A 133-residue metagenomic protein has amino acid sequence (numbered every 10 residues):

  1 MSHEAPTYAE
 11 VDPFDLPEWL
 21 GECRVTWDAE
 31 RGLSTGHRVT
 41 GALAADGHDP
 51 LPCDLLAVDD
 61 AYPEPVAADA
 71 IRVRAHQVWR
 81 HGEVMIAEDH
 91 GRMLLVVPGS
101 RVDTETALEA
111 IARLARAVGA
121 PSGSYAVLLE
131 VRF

Functional and structural regions predicted by a protein language model:
M1-A44, A87-E88: Charge-rich, low-complexity N-terminal segments
H3-P6, R80-H81, G119-F133: Short, charged, intrinsically disordered terminal tails
T35-A61: Short, well-structured hydrophobic secondary-structure segments
H48-D54, V102-A117: Short, Lys/Arg-enriched charge-dense amphipathic segments
C53-L94, P98, T106-A107: Short, internal acidic amphipathic alpha-helical interface segments that mediate docking to partner proteins
V73-Q77, A110-P121: Conserved short hydrophobic interaction patches
G91-A112, G123-F133: Well-ordered alpha/beta subsegment
